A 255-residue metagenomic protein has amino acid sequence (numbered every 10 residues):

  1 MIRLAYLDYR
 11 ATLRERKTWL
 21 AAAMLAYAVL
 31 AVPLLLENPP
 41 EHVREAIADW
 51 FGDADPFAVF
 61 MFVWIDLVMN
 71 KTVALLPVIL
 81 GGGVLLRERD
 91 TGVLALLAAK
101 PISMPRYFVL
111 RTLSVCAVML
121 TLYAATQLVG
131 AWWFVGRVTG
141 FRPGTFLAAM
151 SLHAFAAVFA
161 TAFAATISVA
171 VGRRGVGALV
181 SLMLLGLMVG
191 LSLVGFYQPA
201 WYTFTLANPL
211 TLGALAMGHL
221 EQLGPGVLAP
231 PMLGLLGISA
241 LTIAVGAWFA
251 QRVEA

Functional and structural regions predicted by a protein language model:
M1-A26: Aromatic- and glycine-rich beta-strand/loop motifs that create alpha-glucan
R3, Q198-E221: Short hydrophobic, aromatic-rich alpha-helical segments embedded in or entering the lipid bilayer of multi-pass
A11, R87, K100, A131 (+3 more regions): Transmembrane helix-loop junction
M24-I79, G83-V84, F108-S181, V189 (+1 more regions): Secretory targeting signals
V43-E45, F146, G195-T205: A cytosolic-side transmembrane-helix exit/cap motif
L96-S103: Short helix-to-coil transition segments within interhelical loops that connect adjacent transmembrane helices
G237-A255: Junction motif at the cytosolic side of a transmembrane helix
